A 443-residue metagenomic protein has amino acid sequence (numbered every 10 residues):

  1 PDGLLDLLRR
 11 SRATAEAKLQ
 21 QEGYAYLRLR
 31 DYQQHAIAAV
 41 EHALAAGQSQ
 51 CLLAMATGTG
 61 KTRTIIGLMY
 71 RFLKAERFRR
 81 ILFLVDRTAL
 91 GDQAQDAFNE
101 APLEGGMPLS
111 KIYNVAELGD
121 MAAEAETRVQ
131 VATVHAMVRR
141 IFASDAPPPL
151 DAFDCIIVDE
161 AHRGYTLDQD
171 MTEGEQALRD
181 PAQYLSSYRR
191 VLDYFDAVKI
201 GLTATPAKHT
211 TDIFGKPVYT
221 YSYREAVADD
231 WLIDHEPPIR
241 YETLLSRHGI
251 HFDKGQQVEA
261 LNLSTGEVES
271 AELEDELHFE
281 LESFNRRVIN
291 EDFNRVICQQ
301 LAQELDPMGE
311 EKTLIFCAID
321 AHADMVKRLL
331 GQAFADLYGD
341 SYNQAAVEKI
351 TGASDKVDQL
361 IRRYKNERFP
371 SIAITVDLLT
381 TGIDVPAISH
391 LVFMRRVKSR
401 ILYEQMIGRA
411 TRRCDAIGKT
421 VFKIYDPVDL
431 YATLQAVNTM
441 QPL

Functional and structural regions predicted by a protein language model:
P1-R80, A89, Q93-G105, E126-V129 (+3 more regions): ATP-dependent helicase/translocase motor core
L53, F78-R87, E311-I319, I350: Conserved RecA-like ASCE P-loop NTPase motor core of nucleic-acid helicases/translocases
T88, S110-D120, V134-R139, A318-D320 (+2 more regions): Conserved helicase motor
R128, T265-E269, D275-A373: Conserved C-terminal RecA-like helicase domain
V129-S187, T375-V376: Conserved RecA-like ASCE ATPase "motif II neighborhood" in helicase/translocase motors
A136, H162-Y165, Y338, A346-P442: Conserved RecA-like P-loop NTPase helicase motor core
T166-R247: Post-DEXD/H (motif II) to motif III coupling segment of the RecA-like Helicase ATP-binding lobe
T211-E310: Interdomain helical connector at the RecA1-RecA2 junction of SF1/SF2 helicase-like NTPases
